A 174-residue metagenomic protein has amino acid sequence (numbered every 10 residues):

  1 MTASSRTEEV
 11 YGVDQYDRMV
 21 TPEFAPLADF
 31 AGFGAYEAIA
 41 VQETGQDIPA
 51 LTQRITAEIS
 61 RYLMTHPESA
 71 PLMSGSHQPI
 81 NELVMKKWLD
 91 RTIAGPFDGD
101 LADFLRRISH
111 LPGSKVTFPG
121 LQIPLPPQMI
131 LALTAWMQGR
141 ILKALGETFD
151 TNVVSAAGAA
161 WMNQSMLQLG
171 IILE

Functional and structural regions predicted by a protein language model:
T2-A28, E147-E174: Short terminal or interdomain "cap/linker" segment that borders an active site or interface and mediates
T2-Y62: Intrinsically disordered, low-complexity terminal regulatory regions
F24-G32, P49-A144: Heme-based O2/NO sensor domains and their adjacent alpha-helical segments, primarily globin folds but also including
E43, I80, L125, N152-A160: A structural signal for alpha-helical segments
